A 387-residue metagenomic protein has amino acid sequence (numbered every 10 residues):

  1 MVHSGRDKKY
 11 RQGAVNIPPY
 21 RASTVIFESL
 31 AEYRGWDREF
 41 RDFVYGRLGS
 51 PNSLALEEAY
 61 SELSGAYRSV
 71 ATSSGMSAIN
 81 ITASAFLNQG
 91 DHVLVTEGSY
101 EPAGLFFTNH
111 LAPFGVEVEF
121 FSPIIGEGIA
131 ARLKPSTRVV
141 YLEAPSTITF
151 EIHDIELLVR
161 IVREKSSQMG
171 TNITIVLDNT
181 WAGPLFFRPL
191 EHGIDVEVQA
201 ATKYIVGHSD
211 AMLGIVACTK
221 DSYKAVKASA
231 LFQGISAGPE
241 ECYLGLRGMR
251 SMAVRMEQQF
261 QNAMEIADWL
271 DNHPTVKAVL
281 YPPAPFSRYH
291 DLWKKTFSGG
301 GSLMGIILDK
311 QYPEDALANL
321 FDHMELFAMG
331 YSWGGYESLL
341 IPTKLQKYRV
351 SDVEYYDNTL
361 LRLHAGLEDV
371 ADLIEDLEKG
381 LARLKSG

Functional and structural regions predicted by a protein language model:
M1-D37, S386-G387: N-terminal glycine-rich, Lys/His-bearing helix-loop that initiates the first secondary-structure elements of many
H3-Y10, R68-T275, L280, D291: Conserved PLP-enzyme active-site core in the AAT-like
R6-K8, R21-F27, W181-G183, K203 (+7 more regions): Glycine-rich beta-alpha junction loops
T24-S77, A103-N109: Conserved N-terminal alpha-helix of the aminotransferase class I/II PLP-enzyme fold
I26-L30, Y223-K224, Q311-D315, K347-Y348 (+1 more regions): Short, acidic Gly/Pro/Ser/Thr-rich loop/turn segments
T108-N109, E117-E119, R138, R160 (+4 more regions): PLP-dependent enzyme catalytic core of the Aspartate aminotransferase-like
G234-I235, D322-S332, G380-G387: A common structural junction motif
A278-L361, A365: Conserved C-terminal alpha-helix-loop-beta "cap" of PLP-dependent enzymes that closes/shapes the active-site mouth
